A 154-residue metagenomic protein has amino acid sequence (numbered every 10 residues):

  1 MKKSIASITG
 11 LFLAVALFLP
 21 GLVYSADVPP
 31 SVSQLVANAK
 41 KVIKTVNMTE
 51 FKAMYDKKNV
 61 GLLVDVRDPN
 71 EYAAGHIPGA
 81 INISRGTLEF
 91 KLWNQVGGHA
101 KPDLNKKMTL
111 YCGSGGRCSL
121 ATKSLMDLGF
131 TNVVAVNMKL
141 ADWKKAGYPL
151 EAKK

Functional and structural regions predicted by a protein language model:
K2-A6, G10, G21-T49, A53-G61 (+2 more regions): Rhodanese-like catalytic fold shared by cysteine-dependent sulfurtransferases and DSP/PTP-type phosphatases
V15-G21: Hydrophobic alpha-helical membrane-insertion segments, chiefly the h-region of N-terminal signal peptides
L63-D65: Structural scaffold elements adjacent to functional motifs in cytosolic proteins
P69: Short glycine-rich anion-binding loops that position phosphate/pyrophosphate groups of nucleotides and phosphorylated
